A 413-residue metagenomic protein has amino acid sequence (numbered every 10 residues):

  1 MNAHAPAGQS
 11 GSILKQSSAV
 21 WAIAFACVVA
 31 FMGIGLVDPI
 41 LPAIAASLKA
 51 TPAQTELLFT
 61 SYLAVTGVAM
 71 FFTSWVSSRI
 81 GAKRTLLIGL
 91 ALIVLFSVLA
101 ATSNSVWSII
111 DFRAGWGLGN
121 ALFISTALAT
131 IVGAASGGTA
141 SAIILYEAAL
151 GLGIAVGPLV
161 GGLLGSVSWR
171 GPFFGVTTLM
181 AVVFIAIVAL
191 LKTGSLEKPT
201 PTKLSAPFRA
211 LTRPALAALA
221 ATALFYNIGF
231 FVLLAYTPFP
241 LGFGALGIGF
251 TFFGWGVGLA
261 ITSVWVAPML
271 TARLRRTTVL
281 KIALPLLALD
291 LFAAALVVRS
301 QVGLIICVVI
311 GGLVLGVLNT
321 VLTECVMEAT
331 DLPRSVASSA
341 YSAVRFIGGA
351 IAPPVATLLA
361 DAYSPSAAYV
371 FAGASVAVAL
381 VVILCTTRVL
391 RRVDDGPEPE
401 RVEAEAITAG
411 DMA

Functional and structural regions predicted by a protein language model:
A5-L14, L191-L219: Juxtamembrane intracellular "pre-TM" segments in multi-pass secondary transporters
K49, G81, T102-S108, S136 (+2 more regions): Helix-breaking motifs and short loop linkers at transmembrane-helix boundaries and internal kinks in secondary membrane
G67-N104: Conserved MFS/SLC helix-loop-helix module at the cytosolic interface between two early adjacent transmembrane helices
M70-G81, T262-R276, A360: Helix-to-loop junctions at the C-terminal end of transmembrane segments in multipass secondary transporters
F112-L152: Cytoplasmic helix-loop-helix junction between adjacent transmembrane helices in 12-TM secondary transporters
G137-G138, I144-A189: Helix-loop-helix hairpin linking two adjacent transmembrane segments in secondary transporters
T177-E197, V382-T387: C-terminal membrane-cytosol helix-exit motif in multi-pass small-molecule transporters
T277-L322: C-terminal transmembrane helical hairpin of 12-TM major facilitator-type secondary transporters
